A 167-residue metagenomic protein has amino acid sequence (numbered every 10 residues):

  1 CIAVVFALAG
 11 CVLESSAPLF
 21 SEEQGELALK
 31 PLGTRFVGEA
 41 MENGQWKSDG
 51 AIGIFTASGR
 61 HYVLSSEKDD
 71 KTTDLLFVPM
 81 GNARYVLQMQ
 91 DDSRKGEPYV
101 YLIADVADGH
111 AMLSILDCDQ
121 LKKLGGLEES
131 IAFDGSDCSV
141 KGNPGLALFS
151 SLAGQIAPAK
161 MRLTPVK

Functional and structural regions predicted by a protein language model:
C1-V5: Sec-dependent signal peptide recognition, specifically the positively charged N-region followed immediately by
A7-G10: C-terminal motif of bacterial Sec signal peptides marking the signal peptidase cleavage site
V12-L32, E39-G50, T56-K167: Calycin-type beta-barrel ligand-binding domains and close structural analogs
